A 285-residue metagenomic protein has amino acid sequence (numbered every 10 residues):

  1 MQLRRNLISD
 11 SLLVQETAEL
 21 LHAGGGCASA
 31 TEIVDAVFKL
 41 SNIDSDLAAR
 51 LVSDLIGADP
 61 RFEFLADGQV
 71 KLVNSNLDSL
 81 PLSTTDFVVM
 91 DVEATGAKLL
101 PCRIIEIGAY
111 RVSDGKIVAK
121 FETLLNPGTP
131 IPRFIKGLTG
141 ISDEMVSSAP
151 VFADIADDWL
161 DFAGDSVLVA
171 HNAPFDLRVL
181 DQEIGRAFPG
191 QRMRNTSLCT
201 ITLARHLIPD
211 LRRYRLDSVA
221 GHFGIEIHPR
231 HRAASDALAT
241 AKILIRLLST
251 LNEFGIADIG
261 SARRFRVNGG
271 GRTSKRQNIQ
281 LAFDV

Functional and structural regions predicted by a protein language model:
M1-T85: N-terminal accessory regions of nucleic-acid-interacting proteins
S9-E16, G25, K39-S41, A58-D59 (+1 more regions): Acidic two-metal-ion nuclease catalytic site recognized across multiple nuclease folds, prominently DnaQ/RNase D-T
A36, E183-R186, H206, H222 (+1 more regions): Active-site catalytic microenvironments for nucleophilic, acid-base chemistry
V73-L77, S83-G185, Q191-R194, P209-R213 (+2 more regions): Conserved non-catalytic scaffold segment of RNase H-like nuclease domains
A94-G96, T202, A239: Short, glycine/acidic-enriched loop or turn micro-motifs at the edges of active sites
R192-A204: Conserved beta-strand -> loop -> alpha-helix junction used to position metal-binding or nucleic-acid-contacting
R232-I245: Acidic, divalent-metal-coordinating active-site segment for phosphoryl/phosphodiester hydrolysis, typified by short
